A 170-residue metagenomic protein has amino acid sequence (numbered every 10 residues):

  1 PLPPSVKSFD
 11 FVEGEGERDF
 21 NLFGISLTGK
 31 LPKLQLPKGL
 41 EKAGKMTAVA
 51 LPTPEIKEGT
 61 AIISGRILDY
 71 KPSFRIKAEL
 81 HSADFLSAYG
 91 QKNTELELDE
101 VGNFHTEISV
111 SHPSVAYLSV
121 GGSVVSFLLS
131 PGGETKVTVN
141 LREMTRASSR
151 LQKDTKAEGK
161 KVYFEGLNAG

Functional and structural regions predicted by a protein language model:
P1, G14-E17, I25-L36: Compositionally biased, intrinsically disordered low-complexity segments enriched in polar/Pro/Gly and often Gln
P3-L22, A116-G121: Short, surface-exposed ligand- or partner-binding patches at beta-edge/loop junctions that are enriched in aromatics
L27-P72, I76, L80-E95, E100 (+1 more regions): A non-transmembrane, solvent-exposed segment enriched in polar/low-complexity residues
